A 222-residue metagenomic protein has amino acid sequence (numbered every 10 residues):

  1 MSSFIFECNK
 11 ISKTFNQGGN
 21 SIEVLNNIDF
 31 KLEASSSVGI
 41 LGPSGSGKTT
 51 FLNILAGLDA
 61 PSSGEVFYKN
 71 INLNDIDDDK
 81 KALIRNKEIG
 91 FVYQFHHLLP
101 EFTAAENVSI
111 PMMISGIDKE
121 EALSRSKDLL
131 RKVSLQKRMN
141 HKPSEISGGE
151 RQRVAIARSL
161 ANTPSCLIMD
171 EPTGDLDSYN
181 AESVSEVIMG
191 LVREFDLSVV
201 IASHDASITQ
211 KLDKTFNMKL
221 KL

Functional and structural regions predicted by a protein language model:
F4-F6, I11-F195, V199-K211, T215-M218: ABC family nucleotide-binding domain
L220-L222: Conserved switch/coupling elements of ABC/ABC-like ATPase nucleotide-binding domains
